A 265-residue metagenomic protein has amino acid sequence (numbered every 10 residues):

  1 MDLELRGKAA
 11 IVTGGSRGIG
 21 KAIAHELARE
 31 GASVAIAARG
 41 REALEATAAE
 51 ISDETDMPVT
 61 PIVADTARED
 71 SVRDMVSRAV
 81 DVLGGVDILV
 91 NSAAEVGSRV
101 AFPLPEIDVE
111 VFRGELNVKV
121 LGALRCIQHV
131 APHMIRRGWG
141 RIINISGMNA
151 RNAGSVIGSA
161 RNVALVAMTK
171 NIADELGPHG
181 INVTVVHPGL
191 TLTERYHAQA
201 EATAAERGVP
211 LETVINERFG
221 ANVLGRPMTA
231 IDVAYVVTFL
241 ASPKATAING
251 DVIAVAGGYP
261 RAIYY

Functional and structural regions predicted by a protein language model:
A9, S16-G18: Conserved glycine-rich cofactor-binding loop
G18-I19, V96, A101, T238 (+1 more regions): Short C-terminal tail/terminal secondary-structure segment of NAD(P)H-dependent dehydrogenase/reductase domains
V63-M75, V109: The beta1-alpha1 cofactor-binding region of Rossmann-like NAD(H)/NADP(H)-dependent oxidoreductases
E95-V96, V109, R141-L165, T169-P178 (+1 more regions): Catalytic loop of short-chain dehydrogenase/reductase
V100-L104, D108-R113, I142, R218: Substrate-binding pocket helix/loop in short-chain dehydrogenase/reductase
I127-Q128, K170: A short, exposed helix-loop element centered on a Lys and neighboring polar residues
G177, N182, I248-G250: Short, small/polar-rich loop/turn modules that mediate ligand/substrate recognition or access, typified
